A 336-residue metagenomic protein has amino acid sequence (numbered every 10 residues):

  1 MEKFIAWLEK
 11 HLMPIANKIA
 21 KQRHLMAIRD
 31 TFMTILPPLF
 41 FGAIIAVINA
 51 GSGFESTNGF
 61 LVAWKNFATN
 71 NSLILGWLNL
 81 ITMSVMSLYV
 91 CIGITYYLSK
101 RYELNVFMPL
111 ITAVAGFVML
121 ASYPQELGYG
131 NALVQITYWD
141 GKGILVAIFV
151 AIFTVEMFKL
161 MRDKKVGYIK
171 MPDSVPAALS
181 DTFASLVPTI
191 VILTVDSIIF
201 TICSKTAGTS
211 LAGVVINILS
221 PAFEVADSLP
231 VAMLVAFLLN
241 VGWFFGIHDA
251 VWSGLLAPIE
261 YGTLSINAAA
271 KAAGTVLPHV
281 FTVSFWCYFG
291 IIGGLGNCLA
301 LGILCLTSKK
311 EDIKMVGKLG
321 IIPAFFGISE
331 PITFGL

Functional and structural regions predicted by a protein language model:
M1-F40, I45-H248: Signature of multi-pass transmembrane helix bundles
E2-P14, G167-T182, I218-P221, G262-L277 (+1 more regions): Juxtamembrane inter-helical linkers in multi-pass membrane proteins
P38-L39, I259, I332: Hydrophobic residues in alpha-helical membrane-spanning segments
S87-I94, L98, A115, G274-L336: Alpha-helical membrane segments and immediately flanking helix-loop junctions that form or couple to the substrate/ion
P109-G128, G254-T263, G294-L301, G320-F326: Pore- and pathway-forming membrane helices of multi-pass small-molecule/ion transporters and channels
S197-T307: Membrane-embedded translocation segments of transport machinery
